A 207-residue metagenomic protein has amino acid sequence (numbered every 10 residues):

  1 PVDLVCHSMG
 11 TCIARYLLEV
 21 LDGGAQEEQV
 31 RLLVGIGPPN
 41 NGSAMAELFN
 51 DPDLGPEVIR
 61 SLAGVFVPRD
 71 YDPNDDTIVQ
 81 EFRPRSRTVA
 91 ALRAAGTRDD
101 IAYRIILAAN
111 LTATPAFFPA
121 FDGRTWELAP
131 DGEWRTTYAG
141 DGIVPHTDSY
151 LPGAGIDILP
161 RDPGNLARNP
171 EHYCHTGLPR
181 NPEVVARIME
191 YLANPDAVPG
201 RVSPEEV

Functional and structural regions predicted by a protein language model:
P1: Gly/Ser-rich "nucleophile elbow"/oxyanion-hole loop immediately N-terminal to the catalytic nucleophile in hydrolases
L4-C6, I36: Short beta-strand immediately N-terminal to the catalytic nucleophile in serine-hydrolase-like folds
C6, G10, A14: Gly/Ala-rich beta-loop-alpha elbow adjacent to hydrolase catalytic centers
E19-V207: Helical cap/lid subdomain of alpha/beta-hydrolase-fold lipid enzymes that gates access to the catalytic pocket
